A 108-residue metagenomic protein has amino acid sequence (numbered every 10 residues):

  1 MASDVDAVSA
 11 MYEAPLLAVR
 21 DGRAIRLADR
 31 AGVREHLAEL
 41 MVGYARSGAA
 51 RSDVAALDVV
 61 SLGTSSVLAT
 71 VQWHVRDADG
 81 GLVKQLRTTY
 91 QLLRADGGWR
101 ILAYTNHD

Functional and structural regions predicted by a protein language model:
M1-A2, A78: Alpha-helix C-terminal capping/termination sites
S3-P15, V19: Short, well-ordered alpha-helical segments enriched in acidic and aromatic residues
Y12, A55, L86-T88: Residues that flank catalytic or metal-binding motifs in active/ligand-binding sites
Y12-E13, W73-V75, T105-N106: Short beta-strand segments enriched in hydrophobic/aromatic residues within well-folded beta-rich domains
L17, A31-D79: Surface-exposed, charged secondary-structure patches
G22-A24, G80, G97: Detector for glycine-centered tight turns/loop "hinges" at secondary-structure junctions
L27-D29: Short beta-edge strand/loop motif at the mouth of beta-sheet-based domains
V83-D108: Short beta-strand edge/turn micro-motifs at domain boundaries
